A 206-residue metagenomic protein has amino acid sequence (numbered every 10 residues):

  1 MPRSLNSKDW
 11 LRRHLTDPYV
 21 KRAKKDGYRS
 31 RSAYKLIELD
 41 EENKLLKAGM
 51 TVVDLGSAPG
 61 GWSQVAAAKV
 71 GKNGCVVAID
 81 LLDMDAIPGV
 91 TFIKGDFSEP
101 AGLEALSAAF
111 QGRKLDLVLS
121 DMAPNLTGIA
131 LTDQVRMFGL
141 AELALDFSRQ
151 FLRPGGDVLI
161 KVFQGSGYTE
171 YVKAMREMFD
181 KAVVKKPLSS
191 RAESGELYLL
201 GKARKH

Functional and structural regions predicted by a protein language model:
M1-M50: Class I SAM-dependent methyltransferase Rossmann-like catalytic core, especially the SAM/SAH-binding loop
A48-A58: Conserved class I S-adenosyl-L-methionine
P59-K72: Conserved SAM-binding loop of SAM-dependent methyltransferases across substrates and taxa, primarily the Class I
A67, F138-P154: A short glycine-rich, Lys/Arg-flanked "PGG" loop and its adjoining helix->strand segment in the class I
K72-G74, F151-D157: Short glycine-dipeptide loop
I79-T127: S-adenosyl-L-methionine
L126-M137: Glycine/threonine-rich flexible loop motifs
G165-H206: Class I S-adenosyl-L-methionine
